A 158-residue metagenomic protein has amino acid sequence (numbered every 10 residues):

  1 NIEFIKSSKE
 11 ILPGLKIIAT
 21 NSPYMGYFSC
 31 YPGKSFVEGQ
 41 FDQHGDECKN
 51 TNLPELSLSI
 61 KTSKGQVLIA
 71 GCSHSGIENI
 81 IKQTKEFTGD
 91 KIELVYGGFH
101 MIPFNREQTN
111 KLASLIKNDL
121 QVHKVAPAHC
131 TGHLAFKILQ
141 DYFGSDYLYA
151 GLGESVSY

Functional and structural regions predicted by a protein language model:
N1-C30, Q140-G144, L148-S157: Binuclear metal-dependent hydrolase catalytic cores
N1-I2, Q40-F41, E78, K137-I138: Short amphipathic alpha-helical surface micro-motifs
E10-S63: Active-site-proximal loop/helix segment associated with metal-binding centers of metalloenzymes
D46, T51-S57, K61-L68, C72-L152: Cap/insert and terminal regions of metallo-dependent hydrolase folds
